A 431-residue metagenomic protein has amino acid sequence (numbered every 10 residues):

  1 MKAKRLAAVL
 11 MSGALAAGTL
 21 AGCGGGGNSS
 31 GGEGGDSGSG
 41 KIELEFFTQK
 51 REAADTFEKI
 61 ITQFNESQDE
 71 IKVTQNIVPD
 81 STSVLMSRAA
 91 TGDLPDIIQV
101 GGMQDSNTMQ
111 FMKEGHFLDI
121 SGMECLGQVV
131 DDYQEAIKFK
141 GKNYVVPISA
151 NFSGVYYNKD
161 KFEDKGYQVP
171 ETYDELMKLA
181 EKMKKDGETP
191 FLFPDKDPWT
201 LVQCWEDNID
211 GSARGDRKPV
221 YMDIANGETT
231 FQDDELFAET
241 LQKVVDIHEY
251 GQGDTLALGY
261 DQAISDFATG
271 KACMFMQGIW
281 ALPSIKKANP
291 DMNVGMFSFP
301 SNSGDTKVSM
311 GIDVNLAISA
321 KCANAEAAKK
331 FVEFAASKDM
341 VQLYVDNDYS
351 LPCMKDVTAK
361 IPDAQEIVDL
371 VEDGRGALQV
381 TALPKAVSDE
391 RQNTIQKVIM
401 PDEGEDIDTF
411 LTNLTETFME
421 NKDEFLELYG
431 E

Functional and structural regions predicted by a protein language model:
R5-V9, L20-N107, C125, V169 (+5 more regions): Conserved N-terminal structural module of periplasmic/extracytoplasmic solute-binding proteins
F47, M109-Q110, Q242-A323: Extracytoplasmic/periplasmic substrate-binding proteins
Q63, G115-F117, W280-S284, N302 (+3 more regions): Mature extracytoplasmic/periplasmic domains
S87, D96, S121, L126-D160 (+3 more regions): A structural signal for short loop-to-beta-strand junctions that line the ligand-binding cleft of periplasmic/secreted
G102-S153, Q168, M177, M183 (+2 more regions): Hinge/lid segment of periplasmic solute-binding proteins
Y144-V146, M177-N226, A272: Extracytoplasmic/periplasmic solute-binding protein
E163, R375-E431: Conserved C-terminal helix/tail region of periplasmic/extracytoplasmic solute-binding proteins
K182, I224-L256: Glycine-centered hinge/linker elements that transmit conformational signals in sensory and ligand-binding systems
